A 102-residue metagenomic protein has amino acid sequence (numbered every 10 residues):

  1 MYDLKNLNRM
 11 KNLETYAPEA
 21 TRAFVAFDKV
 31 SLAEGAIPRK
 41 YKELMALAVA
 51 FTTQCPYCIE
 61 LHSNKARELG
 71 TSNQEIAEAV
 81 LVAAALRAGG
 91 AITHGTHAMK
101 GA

Functional and structural regions predicted by a protein language model:
M1-E43, R67, H94-A102: Acidic, glycine/proline-rich low-complexity segments that act as flexible tails and inter-domain linkers
G35, E60-H62, V82, G101: Generic secondary-structure boundary signal with a strong preference for alpha-helix termini
A36-T53, Q74-V80: Immediate flanking context of iron-sulfur cluster ligation sites
Y41-L44, S63, A88: Hydrophobic alpha-helical segments, especially transmembrane helices and their immediate juxtamembrane helical caps
C55-C58: Short cysteine clusters
E60-E75, M99: Iron-sulfur (Fe-S) cluster-binding segments and ferredoxin-like electron-carrier domains, especially [2Fe-2S]
N73-K100: C-terminal structural segments of small proteins and small subunits
